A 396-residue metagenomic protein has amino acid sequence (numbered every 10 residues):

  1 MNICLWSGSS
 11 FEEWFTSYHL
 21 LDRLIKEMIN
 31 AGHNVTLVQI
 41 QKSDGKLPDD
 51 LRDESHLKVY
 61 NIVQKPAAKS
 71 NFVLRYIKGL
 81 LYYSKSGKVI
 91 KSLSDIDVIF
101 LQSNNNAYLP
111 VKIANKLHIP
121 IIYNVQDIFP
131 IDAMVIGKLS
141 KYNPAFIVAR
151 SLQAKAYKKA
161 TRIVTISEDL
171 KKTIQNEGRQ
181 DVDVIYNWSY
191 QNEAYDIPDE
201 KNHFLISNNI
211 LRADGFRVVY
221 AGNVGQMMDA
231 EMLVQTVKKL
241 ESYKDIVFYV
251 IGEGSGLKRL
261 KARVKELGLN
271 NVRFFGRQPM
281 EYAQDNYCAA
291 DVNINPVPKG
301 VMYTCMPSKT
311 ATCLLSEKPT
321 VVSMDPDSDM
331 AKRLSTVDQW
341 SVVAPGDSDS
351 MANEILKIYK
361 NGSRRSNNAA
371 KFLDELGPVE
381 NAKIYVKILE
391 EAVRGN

Functional and structural regions predicted by a protein language model:
M1-D50, S55, R162: N-terminal subdomain of nucleotide-sugar transferases
G79-Y83, V98-D132: An aromatic- and histidine-rich active-site surface loop
Y108-K116, F129, N143-T165: Membrane-proximal helix-turn-helix segments that form the acceptor-binding/catalytic region of lipid-linked
I128, D169, W188: Carbohydrate-associated surface elements
S189-N208, D229, G362: Acidic anion/phosphate-binding donor-loop and adjacent secondary structure in glycosyltransferase catalytic cores
M228, P279-N286, N293-L314, T320-K332: Nucleotide-sugar-dependent
I251, K258-Q284: Nucleotide-activated donor-binding/catalytic signature segment of Leloir-type glycosyltransferases, i.e., the conserved
G346, S350, Y359-E391: A charged, aromatic-enriched C-terminal amphipathic alpha-helix characteristic of glycosyltransferases across folds
